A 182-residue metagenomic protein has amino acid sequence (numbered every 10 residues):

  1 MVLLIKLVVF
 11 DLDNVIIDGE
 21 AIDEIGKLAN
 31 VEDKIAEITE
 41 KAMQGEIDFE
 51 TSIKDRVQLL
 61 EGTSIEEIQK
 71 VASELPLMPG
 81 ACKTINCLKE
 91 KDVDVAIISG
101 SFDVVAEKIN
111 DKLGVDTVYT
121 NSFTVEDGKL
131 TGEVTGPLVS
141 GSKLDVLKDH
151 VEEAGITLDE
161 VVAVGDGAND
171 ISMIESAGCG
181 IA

Functional and structural regions predicted by a protein language model:
M1-V2, G155: Short, flexible hinge/linker loops that cap or flank conserved catalytic cores
V2-S122, D127: Alpha-helical substrate-recognition element adjacent to the catalytic core
L4-I5, G114, L158-D159, A177-G178: Short coil/turn connectors at secondary-structure junctions
G45, K70, G136, A163 (+1 more regions): Generic anion/oxyanion-binding catalytic loop in active/binding sites
E66, N86-D94, A154-T157, D170-A177: Short, surface-exposed connector motifs at secondary-structure boundaries
L75, P79, F102, G141 (+3 more regions): An extended, acidic
V95-G100, E160-A182: Acidic, Mg2+-coordinating phosphoryl-transfer loop and its flanking beta/alpha structural elements, shared across
K108-V161, A168-I171: Substrate-recognition "cap/lid" segment bordering the active-site pocket of phosphatases
